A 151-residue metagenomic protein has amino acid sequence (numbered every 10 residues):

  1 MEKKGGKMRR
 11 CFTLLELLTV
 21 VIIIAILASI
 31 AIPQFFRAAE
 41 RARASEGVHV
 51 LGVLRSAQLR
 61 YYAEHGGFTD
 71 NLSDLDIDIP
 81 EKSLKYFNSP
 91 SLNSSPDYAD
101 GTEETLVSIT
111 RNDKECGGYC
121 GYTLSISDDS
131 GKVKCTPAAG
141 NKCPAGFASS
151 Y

Functional and structural regions predicted by a protein language model:
M1-K7: Short, Lys/Arg-enriched N-terminal segments with co-localized hydrophobic residues within the first ~10-30 amino acids
K7-A39: N-terminal single-pass transmembrane signal-anchor helix
E16-I23, A42-V48, V133, A138 (+1 more regions): Short, charged low-complexity linear motifs
L18-I22, Q58, I79, N88: Generic low-complexity, intrinsically disordered sequence content enriched in small uncharged/hydrophobic residues
S29, R37-L75: Conserved hydrophobic/amphipathic alpha-helical signal-anchor segments
A63-Y151: Periplasmic/extracellular, small/polar-rich flexible segments of pilin-like filament-forming proteins
